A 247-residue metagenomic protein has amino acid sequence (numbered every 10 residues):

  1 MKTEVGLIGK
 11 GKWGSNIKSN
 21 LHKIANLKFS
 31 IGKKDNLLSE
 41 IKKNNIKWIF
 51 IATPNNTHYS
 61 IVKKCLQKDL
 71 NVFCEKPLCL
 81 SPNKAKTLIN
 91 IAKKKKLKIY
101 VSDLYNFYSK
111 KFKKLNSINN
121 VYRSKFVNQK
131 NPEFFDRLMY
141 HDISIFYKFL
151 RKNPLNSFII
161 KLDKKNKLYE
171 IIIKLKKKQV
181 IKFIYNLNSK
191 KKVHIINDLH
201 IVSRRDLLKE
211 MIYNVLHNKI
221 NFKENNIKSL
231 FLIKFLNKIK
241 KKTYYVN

Functional and structural regions predicted by a protein language model:
M1-D35, S39, N44: N-terminal Rossmann-like dinucleotide-binding module
L7, W48-T53, N214-N247: C-terminal helix-rich "cap/oligomerization" subdomain common to oxidoreductases
K28, K47, N119: Conserved acidic residues
K34-I89: Beta-loop-alpha module in the N-terminal Rossmann-like domain of NAD(P)-dependent dehydrogenases, especially those
C79-P132, D142: A contiguous active-site-proximal alpha/beta segment in oxidoreductase catalytic domains
F126-S189, L230-F231: Rossmann-like dinucleotide-binding domain that binds NAD(P)(H)
K161-L216, F222-N226: NAD(P)-dinucleotide binding in Rossmann-like oxidoreductases
